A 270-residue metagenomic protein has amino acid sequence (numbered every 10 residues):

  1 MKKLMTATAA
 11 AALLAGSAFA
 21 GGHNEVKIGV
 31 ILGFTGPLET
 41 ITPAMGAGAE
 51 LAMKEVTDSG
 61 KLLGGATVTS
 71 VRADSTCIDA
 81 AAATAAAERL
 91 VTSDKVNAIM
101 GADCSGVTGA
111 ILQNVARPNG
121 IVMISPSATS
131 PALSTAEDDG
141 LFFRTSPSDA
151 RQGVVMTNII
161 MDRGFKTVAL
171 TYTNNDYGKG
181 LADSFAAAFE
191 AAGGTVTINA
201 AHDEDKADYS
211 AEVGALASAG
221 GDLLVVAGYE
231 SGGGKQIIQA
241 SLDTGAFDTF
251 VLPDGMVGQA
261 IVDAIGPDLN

Functional and structural regions predicted by a protein language model:
M1-K27, D58: Short, low-complexity disordered leader/linker segments with a strong preference for bacterial N-terminal type II
F19-V30, K61-T69, I160-K166: Immediate post-signal peptide segment of exported/extracytoplasmic ligand-binding proteins
H23, A47-S70, E190-T195: Signal peptide-proximal N-terminal region of secreted/periplasmic/extracellular or secretory-lumen proteins
K27-I31, T69-R72, N97-A102, I121-S127 (+6 more regions): Structural recognition of the beta-strand scaffold that forms the well-ordered cores of secreted hydrolase catalytic
G29-E50, A73-A80, D103, T171-K179: Extracytoplasmic "Venus flytrap"
T40-M45, S59-L133, T145, H202-Y209 (+2 more regions): Beta-alpha junction/loop-to-helix N-cap segments that form part of ligand/metal-binding clefts
T76, A81, A85, T92 (+2 more regions): Extracellular/periplasmic Venus flytrap/periplasmic-binding protein
I238-N270: Extracellular/periplasmic periplasmic-binding protein-like sensory domains
